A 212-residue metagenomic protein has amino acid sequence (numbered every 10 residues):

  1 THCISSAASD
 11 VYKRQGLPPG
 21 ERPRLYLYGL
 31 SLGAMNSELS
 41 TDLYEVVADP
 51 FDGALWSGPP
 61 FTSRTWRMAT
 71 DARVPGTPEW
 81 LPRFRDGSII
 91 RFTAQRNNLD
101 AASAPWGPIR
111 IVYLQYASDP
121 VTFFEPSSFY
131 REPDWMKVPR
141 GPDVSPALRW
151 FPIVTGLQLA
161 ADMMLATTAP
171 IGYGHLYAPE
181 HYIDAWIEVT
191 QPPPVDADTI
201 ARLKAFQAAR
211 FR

Functional and structural regions predicted by a protein language model:
T1-A8, Y12: Single conserved hydrophobic/aromatic residue that forms the stacking wall/gate of nucleotide- or nucleobase-binding
C3-I4, G33-M35, I89-A94: A short linear-motif detector with a strong N-terminal bias
R14-P23, D42-R212: Surface cap/lid and interfacial helix-loop subdomains adjacent to catalytic sites that gate substrate access
L27-G33: Gly/Ala-rich beta-loop-alpha elbow adjacent to hydrolase catalytic centers
N36-S40: Hydrolases whose catalytic domains are alpha/beta-hydrolase-1, hotdog thioesterase, or metallo-beta-lactamase-like
